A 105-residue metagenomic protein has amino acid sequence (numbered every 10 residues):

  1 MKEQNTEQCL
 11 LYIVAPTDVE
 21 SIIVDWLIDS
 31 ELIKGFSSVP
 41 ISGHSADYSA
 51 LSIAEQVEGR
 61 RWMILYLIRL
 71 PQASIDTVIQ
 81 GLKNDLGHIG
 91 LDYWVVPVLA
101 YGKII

Functional and structural regions predicted by a protein language model:
M1-I105: Positively charged, small/polar-rich N-terminal and surface patches that mediate targeting and assembly and bind
